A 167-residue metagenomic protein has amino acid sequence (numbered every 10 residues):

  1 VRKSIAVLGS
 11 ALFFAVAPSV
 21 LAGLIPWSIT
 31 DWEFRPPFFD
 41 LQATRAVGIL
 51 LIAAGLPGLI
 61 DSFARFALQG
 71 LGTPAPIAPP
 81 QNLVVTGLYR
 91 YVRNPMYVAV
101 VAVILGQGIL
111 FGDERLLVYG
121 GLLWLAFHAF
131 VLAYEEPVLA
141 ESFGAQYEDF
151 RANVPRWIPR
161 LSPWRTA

Functional and structural regions predicted by a protein language model:
V1-T86, V98-A167: Membrane-anchoring alpha-helices and their flanking helix-loop junctions
Y89: Solvent-exposed interhelical
N94: Extended, alpha-helix-rich binding/interface surfaces that flank or overlap catalytic cores and mediate recognition
